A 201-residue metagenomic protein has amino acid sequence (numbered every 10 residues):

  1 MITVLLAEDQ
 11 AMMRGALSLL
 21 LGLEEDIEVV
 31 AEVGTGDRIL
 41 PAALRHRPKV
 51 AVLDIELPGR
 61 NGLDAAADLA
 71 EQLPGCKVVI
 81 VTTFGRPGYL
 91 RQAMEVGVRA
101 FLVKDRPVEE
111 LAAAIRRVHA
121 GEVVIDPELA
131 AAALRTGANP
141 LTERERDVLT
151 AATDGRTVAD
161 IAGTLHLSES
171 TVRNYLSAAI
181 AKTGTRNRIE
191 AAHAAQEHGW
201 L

Functional and structural regions predicted by a protein language model:
E8-Q10: Conserved acidic carboxylate
M13, P58: The feature encodes the CheY-like receiver
D26-T35, A42, T185: Short hydrophobic/Thr-rich beta-strand motif most characteristic of the beta2 strand and flanking loop of CheY-like
T35-R38, N61-D64: Acidic catalytic/metal-coordinating carboxylates
K49, I55-E56: The short loop immediately C-terminal to the conserved phospho-acceptor aspartate in CheY-like receiver
D54, T82: Active-site residues of response regulator receiver
G88-D147, W200: Short, flexible helix-to-coil linker/hinge segments that flank and couple to helix-turn-helix
T157-E190: Recognition helix of helix-turn-helix DNA-binding domains
